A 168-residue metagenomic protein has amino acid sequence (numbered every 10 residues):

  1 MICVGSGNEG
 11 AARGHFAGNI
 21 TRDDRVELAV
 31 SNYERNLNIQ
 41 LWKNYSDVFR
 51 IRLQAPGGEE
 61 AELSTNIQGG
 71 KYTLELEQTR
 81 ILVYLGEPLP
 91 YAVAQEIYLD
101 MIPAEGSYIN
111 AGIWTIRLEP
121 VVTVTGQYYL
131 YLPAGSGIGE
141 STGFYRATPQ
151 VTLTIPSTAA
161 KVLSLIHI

Functional and structural regions predicted by a protein language model:
M1-H167: Loop-rich non-cytosolic ectodomains and luminal regions
